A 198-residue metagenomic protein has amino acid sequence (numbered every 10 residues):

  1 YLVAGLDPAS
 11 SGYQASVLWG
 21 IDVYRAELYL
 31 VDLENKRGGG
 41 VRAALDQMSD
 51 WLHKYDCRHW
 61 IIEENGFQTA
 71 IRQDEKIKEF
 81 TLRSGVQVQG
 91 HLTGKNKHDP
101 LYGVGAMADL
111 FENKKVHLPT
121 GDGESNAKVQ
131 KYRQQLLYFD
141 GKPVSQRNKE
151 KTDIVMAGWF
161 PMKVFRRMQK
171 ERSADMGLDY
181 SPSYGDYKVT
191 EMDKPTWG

Functional and structural regions predicted by a protein language model:
Y1-Q89, L118-G198: RNase H-like, metal-dependent nuclease domains and their acidic two-metal-ion catalytic environment used
R83-E124: Short alpha-helix plus adjacent loop in nuclease-associated cores
